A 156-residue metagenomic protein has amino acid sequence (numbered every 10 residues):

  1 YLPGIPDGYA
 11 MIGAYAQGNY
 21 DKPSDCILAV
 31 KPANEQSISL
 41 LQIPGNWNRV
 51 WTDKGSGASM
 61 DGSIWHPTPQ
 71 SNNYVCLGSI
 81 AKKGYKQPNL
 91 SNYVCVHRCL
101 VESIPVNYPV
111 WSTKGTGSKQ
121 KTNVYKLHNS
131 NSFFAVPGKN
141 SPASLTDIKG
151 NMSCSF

Functional and structural regions predicted by a protein language model:
Y1-F156: Peripheral, non-catalytic segments of secretory and membrane proteins
